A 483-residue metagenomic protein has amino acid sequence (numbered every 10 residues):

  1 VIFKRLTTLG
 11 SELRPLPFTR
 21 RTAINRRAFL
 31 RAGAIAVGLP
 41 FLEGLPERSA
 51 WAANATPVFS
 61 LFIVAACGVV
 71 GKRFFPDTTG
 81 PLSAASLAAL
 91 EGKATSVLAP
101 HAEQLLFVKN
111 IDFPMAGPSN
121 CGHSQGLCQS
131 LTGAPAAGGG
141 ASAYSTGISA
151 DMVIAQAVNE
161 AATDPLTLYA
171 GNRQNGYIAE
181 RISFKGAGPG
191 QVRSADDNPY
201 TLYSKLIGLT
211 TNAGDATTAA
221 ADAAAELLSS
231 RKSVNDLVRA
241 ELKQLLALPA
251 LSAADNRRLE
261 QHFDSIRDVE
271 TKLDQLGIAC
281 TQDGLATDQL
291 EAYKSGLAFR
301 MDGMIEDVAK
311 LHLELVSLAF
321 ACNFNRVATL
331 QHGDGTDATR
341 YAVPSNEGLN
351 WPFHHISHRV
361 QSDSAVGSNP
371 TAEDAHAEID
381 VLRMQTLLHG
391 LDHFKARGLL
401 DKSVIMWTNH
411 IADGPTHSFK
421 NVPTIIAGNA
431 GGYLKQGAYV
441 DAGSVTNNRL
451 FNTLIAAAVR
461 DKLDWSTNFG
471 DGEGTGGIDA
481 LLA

Functional and structural regions predicted by a protein language model:
I2-A483: Ligand-binding pockets and gating/stacking loops
